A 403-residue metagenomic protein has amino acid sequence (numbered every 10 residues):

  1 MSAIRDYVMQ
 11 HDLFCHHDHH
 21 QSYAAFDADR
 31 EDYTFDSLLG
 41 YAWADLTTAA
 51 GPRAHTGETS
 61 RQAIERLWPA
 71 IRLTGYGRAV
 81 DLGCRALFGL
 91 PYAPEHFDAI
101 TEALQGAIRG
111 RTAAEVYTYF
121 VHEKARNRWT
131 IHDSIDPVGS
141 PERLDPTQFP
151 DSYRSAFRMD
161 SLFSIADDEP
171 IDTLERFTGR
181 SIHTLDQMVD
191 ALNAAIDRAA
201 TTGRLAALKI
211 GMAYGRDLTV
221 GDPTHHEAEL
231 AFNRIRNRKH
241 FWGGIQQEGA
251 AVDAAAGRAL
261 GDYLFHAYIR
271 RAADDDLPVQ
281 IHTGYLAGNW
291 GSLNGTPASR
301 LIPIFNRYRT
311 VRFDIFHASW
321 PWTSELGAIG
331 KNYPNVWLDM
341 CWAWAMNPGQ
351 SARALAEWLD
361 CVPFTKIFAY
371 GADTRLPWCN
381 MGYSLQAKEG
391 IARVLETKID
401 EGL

Functional and structural regions predicted by a protein language model:
S2-H266, R270, N332-N335, W342-P348 (+1 more regions): Metal-cofactor-binding active-site regions of metalloenzymes
L260-Y333, W337: Long, well-ordered mid-to-C-terminal structural blocks that present hydrophobic/aromatic surfaces
